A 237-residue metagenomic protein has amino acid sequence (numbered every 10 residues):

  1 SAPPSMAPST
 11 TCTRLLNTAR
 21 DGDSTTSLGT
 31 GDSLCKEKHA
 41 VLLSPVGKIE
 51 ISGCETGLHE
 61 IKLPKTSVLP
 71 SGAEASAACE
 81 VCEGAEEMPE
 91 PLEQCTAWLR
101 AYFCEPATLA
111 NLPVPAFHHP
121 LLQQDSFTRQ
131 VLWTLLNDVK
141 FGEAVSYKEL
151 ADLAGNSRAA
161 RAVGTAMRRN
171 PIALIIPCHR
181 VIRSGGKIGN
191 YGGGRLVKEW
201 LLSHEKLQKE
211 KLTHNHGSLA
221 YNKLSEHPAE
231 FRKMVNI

Functional and structural regions predicted by a protein language model:
S1-S157, L196, H204-I237: Basic nucleic-acid-binding alpha-helical/helix-turn surface characteristic of O6-alkylguanine DNA
S157-W200: Short glycine/serine-rich loop segments
